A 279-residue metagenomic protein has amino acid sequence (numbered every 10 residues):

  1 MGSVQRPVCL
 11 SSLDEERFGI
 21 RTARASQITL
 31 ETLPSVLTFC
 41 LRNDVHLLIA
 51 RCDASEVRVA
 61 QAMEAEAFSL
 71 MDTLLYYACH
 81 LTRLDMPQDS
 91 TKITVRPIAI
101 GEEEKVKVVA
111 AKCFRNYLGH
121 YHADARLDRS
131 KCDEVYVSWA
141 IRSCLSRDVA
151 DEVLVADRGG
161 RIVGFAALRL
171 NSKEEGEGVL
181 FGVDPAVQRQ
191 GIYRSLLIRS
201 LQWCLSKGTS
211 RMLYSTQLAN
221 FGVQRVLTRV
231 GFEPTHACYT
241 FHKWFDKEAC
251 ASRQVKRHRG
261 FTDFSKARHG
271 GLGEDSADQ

Functional and structural regions predicted by a protein language model:
G2-Q5, C9, L13-F18, H80-G101 (+1 more regions): Conserved N-terminal entry element of GNAT/NAT acetyltransferase domains
R21-E31, F181-R189, T216-Q217: A short, internal acetyl-CoA/4′-phosphopantetheine-binding micro-motif in the GNAT/acyltransferase core
I28-E104, C238-K243: Acyl-donor-binding surface of acyltransferase catalytic domains
L30-T38, V183, R189-Q202, S206 (+2 more regions): Conserved acetyl-CoA-binding loop-helix of GNAT-fold acetyltransferases
N43-C52, C204-T216: Conserved GNAT acetyl-CoA-binding A-motif
S55-L70, R194, L218-H236: Conserved active-site alpha-helix within GNAT-family acetyltransferase domains
V109-D124: Helix-loop element at the rim of GNAT/NAT acetyltransferase active sites that forms part of the acceptor-substrate
Y121-S138, R142-G159, G164-G176, F181: A conserved beta-strand-loop-helix scaffold within acyl/acetyltransferase catalytic domains
